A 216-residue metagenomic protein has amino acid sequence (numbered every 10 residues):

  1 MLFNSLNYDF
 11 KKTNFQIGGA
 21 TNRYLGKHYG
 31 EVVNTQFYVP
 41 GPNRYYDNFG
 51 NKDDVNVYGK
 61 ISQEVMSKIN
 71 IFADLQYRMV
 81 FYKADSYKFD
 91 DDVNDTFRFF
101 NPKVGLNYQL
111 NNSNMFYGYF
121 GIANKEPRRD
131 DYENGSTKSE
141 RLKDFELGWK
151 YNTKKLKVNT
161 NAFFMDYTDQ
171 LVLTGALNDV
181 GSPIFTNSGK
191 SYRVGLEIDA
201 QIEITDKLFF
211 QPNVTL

Functional and structural regions predicted by a protein language model:
M1-Y87, Q109, N159: Face-selective signature of the C-terminal outer-membrane beta-barrel domain
L2, N51-V55, T96-F100, R141-F145 (+2 more regions): Residues that define the transmembrane beta-barrel architecture of outer-membrane proteins
N4-F10, V57-Q63, V104-Y108, L147-Y151 (+2 more regions): Residues on the lipid-exposed face of transmembrane beta-strands in outer-membrane beta-barrel proteins
F10, T21-R23, V65, Y77-M79 (+6 more regions): Short beta-strand segments enriched in hydrophobic/aromatic residues within well-folded beta-rich domains
F10-T13, M66-N70, Q109-S113, L142 (+3 more regions): Outer-membrane beta-barrel channels and translocator barrels
N14-Q16, N70-F72, K103, N107 (+4 more regions): Residue-level detector of the transmembrane beta-barrel scaffold of outer-membrane proteins
K27, V32, Q36, M79-A84 (+5 more regions): Surface-exposed extracellular loop regions of Gram-negative outer-membrane beta-barrel proteins, predominantly
S67, F164, T186-L216: Gram-negative outer-membrane beta-barrel transporters
